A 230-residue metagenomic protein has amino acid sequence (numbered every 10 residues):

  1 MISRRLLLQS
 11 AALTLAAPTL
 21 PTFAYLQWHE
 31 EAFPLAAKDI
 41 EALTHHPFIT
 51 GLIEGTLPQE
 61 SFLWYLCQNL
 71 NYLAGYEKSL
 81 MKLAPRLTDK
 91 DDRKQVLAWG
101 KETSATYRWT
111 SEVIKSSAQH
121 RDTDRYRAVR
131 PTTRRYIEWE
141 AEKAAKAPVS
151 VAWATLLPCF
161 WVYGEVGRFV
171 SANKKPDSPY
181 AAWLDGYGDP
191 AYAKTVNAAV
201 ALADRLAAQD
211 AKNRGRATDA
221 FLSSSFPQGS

Functional and structural regions predicted by a protein language model:
M1, P18-H29: C-terminal segment of N-terminal export signals and the immediately downstream linker at the start of the mature
M1-T14: N-terminal secretory signal peptides and thylakoid transit peptides that target proteins across membranes
Y25-I49, D189-V200: Acidic, low-complexity proline/glycine-rich segments
E31, D91-A191, F226: Active-site-proximal alpha-helical scaffolds that flank and shape metal-associated catalytic sites
A37-L43, L52, T56-R86, A154-G164 (+1 more regions): Alpha-helical bundle segments that constitute or directly flank the non-heme di-iron/ferroxidase center
F48-E54, E140-E142, R205-K212: Short, charged/polar, low-complexity loop and linker segments that flank or interrupt alpha-helical bundles
A193, A203, S224-S225: Carbohydrate-associated surface elements
F221-S230: A cross-kingdom marker for long, charged
